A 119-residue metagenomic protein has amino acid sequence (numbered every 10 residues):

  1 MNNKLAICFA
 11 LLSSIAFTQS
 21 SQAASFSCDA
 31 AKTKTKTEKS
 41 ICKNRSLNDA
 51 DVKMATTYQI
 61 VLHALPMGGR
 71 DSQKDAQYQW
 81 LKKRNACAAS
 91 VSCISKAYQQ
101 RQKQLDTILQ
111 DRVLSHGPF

Functional and structural regions predicted by a protein language model:
M1-C8: Bacterial N-terminal signal peptides that target proteins for export
C8-A16: Bacterial N-terminal signal peptides
Q19-F119: N-terminal alpha-helical modules
